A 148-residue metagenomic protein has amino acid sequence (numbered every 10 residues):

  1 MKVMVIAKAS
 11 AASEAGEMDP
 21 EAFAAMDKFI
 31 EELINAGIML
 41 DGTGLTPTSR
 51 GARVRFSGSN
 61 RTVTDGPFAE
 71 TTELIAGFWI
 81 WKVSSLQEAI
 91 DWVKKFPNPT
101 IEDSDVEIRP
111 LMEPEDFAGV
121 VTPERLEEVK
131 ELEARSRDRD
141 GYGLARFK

Functional and structural regions predicted by a protein language model:
M1-K148: Conserved, structured core segments of small domains
